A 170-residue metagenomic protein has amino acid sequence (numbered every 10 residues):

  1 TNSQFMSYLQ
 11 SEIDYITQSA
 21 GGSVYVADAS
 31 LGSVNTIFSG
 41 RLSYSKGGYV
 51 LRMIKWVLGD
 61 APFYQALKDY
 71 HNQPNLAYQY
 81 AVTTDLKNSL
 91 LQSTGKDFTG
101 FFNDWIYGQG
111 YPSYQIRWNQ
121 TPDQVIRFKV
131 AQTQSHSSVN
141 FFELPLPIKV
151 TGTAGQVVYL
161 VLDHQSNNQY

Functional and structural regions predicted by a protein language model:
T1-A131, S135-S137: Hydrophobic alpha-helical and helix-loop surface patches within well-folded domains that function as non-catalytic
P112-Y170: Long, His/Glu/Asp-enriched segments that create or flank divalent metal/ion-associated functional microenvironments
